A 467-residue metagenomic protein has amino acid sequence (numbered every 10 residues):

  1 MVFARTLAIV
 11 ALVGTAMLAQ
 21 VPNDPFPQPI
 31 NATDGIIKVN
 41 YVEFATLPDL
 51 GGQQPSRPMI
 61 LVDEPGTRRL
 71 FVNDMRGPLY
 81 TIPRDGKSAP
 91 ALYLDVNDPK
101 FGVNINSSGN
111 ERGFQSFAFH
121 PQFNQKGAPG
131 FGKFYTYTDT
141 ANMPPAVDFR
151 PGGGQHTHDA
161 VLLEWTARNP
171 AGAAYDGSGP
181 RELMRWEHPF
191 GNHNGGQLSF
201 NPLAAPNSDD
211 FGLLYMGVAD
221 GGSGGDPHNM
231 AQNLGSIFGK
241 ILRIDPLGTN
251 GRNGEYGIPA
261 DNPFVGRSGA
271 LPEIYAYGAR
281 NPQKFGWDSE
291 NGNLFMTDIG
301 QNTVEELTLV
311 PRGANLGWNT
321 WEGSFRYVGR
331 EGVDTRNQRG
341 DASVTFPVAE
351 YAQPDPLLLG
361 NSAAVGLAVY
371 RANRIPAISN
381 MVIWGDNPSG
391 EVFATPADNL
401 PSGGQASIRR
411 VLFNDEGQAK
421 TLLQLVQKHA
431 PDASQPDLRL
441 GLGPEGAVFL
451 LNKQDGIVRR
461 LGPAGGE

Functional and structural regions predicted by a protein language model:
T6-A16: Bacterial N-terminal signal peptides
Q20-G35, N104-S107, R112-F114, Q122-N124 (+5 more regions): Beta-propeller domain segments
A45-G77, A363-G366: Beta-strand-rich domains and repeat architectures in extracellular enzymes and scaffolds, especially beta-propellers
L70-N97, G172-A173: Beta-propeller domains
R76-P78, S389-E391, Q454-G456: Loop/turn residues immediately N-terminal
D148-P202: Asp-box/WD-like beta-propeller blade repeats and closely related beta-sheet repeat scaffolds
R439-E467: Blade-level signature of beta-propeller repeat domains, shared across WD40, Kelch, NHL, RCC1 and BNR/Asp-box propellers
